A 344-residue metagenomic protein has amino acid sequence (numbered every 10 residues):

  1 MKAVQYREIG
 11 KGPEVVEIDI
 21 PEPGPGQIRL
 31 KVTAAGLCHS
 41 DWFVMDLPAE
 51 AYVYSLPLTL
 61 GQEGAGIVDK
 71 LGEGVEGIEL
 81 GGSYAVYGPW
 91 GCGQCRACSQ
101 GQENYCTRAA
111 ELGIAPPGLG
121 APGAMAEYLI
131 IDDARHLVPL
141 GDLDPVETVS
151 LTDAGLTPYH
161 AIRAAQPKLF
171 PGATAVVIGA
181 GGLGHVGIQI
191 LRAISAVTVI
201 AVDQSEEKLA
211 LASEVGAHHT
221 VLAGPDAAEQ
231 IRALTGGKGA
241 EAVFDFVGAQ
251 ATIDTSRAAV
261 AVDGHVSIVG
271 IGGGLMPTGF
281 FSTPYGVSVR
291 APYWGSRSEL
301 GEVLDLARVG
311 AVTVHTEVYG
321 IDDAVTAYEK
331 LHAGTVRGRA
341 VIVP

Functional and structural regions predicted by a protein language model:
M1, D254, A258, L300-P344: C-terminal hydrophobic helical "lid"/dimerization subdomain of Rossmann-like NAD(P)H-dependent oxidoreductases
P21-A35, A49-S99, G141-L143: Glycine-rich beta-strand-centered segment in the early N-terminal region that forms part of a ligand/cofactor-binding
C38, G88-L137: Cysteine-cluster motifs in flexible loop/terminal segments that predominantly coordinate metals
G81-Y84, Y128, H136, G141-P225 (+1 more regions): Mid-domain Rossmann-like dinucleotide-binding core that forms the NAD(H)/NADP(H) cofactor-binding site
Q166-T174, A210-S288: Glycine-rich cofactor phosphate-binding loops and adjacent beta1-alpha1 units of small-molecule cofactor enzyme domains
V202-Q204, F246, Y293: N-terminal Rossmann-fold cofactor-binding loop
H265-S267, P277-E317: Rossmann-fold dehydrogenase core element
